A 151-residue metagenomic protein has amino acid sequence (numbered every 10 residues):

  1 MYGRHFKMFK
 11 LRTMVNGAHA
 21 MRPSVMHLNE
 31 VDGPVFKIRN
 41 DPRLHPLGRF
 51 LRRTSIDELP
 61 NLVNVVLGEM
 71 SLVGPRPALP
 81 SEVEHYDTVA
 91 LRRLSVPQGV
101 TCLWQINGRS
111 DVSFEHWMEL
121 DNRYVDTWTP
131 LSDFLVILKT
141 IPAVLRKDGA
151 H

Functional and structural regions predicted by a protein language model:
M1-H151: Conserved small/aromatic sequence motifs within transmembrane helices
